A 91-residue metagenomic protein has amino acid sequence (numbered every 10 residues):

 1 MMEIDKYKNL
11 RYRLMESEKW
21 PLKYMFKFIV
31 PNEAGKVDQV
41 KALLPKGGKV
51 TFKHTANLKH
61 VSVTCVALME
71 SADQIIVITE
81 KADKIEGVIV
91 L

Functional and structural regions predicted by a protein language model:
M1-S62, V66-L91: Long, contiguous binding/interaction regions
